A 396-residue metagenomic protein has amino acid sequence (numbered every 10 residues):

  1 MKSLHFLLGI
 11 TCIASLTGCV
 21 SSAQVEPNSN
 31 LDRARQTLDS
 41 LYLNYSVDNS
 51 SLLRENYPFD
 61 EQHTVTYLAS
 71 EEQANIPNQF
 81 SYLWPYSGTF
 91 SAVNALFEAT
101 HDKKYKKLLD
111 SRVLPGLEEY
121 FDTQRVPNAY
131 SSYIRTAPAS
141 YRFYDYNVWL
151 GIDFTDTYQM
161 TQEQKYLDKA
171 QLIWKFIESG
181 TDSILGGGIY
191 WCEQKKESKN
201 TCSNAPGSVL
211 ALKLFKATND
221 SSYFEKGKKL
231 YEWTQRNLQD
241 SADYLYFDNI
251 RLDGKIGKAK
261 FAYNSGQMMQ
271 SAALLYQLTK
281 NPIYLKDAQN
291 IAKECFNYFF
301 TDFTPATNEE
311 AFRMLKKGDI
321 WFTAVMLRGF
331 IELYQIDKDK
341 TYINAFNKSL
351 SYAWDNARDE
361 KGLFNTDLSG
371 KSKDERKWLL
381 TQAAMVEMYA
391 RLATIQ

Functional and structural regions predicted by a protein language model:
M1-P27: Bacterial Sec-dependent N-terminal signal peptides
N28-A92, L96-K106, R112-D145, K199 (+2 more regions): CBM-like carbohydrate-recognition segments
S40, S111, P115, L172-F176 (+6 more regions): The canonical alpha-helical register within tetratricopeptide repeats
V93-L96, F154-T157, A211-L214, A272-L275 (+2 more regions): The core hydrophobic/aromatic register in alpha-helical repeat solenoids, strongest for pentatricopeptide repeats
F97, H101, Y158-Q162, F215-N219 (+5 more regions): Short coil/turn linking the two alpha-helices of tandem helical-hairpin repeats
K103-A217, S221-K228: Extended ligand-binding groove/face enriched in aromatic
N204, A211-L214, Y223-L275: Active-site cradle of extracellular carbohydrate-active enzymes
N264-T279, Y284-F300: Oxyanion-binding "anion nests"
